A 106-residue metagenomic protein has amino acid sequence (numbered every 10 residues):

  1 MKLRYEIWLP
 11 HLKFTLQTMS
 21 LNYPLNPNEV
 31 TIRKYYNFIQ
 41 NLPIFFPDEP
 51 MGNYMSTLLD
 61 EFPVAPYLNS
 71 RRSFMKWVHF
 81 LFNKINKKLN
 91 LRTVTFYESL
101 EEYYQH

Functional and structural regions predicted by a protein language model:
M1-H106: Aromatic-rich, lipid-facing transmembrane alpha helices and their immediate juxtamembrane interface loops in integral
